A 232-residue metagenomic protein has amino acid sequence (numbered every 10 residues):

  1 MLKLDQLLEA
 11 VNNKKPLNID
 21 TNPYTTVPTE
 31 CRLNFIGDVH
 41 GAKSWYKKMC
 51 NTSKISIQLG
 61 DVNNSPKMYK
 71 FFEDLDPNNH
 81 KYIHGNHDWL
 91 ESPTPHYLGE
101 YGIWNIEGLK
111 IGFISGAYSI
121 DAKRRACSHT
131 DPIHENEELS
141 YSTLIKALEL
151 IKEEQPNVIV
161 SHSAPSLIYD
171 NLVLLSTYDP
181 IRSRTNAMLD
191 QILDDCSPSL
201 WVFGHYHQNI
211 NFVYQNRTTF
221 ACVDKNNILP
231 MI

Functional and structural regions predicted by a protein language model:
K3-T21, E107-S183: Active-site-proximal loop/helix segment associated with metal-binding centers of metalloenzymes
K14, D20-P23, V27-E30, N34-E107 (+3 more regions): Core catalytic region of metal-dependent phosphoesterases/phosphodiesterases, especially metallo-beta-lactamase-like
C31-H40, G108-A117, V158-H162, T218-D224: Active-site-proximal beta-strand elements of phosphoester/diester hydrolases
H40, V62-N63, N86-W89, A117-Y118 (+2 more regions): Catalytic metal-binding/acid-base residues of hydrolase active sites
K54-S56, N157, S199: Conserved acidic residues
W104-E107, Q191-D195, H207-I232: Binuclear metal-dependent phosphoesterase catalytic core
S166, V173-L175, P180-Q191, C196-V202 (+1 more regions): Metal-ion/cofactor- or nucleotide/acyl-coenzyme-handling active-site neighborhoods
